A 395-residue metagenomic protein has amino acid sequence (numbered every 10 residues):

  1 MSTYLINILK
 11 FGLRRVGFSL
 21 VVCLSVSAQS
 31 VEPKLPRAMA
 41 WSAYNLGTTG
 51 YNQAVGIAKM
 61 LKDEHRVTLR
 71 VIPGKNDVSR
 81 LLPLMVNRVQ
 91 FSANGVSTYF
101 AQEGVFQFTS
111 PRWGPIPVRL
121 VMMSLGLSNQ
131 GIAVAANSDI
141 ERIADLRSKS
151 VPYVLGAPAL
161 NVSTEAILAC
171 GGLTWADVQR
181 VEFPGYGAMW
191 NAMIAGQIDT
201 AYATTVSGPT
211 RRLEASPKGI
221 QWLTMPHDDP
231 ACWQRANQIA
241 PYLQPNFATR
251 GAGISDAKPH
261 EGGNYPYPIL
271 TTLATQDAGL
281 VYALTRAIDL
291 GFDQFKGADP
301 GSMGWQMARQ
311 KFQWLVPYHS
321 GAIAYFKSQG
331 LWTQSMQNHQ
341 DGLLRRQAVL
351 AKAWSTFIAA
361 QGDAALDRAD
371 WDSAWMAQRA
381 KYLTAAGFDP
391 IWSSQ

Functional and structural regions predicted by a protein language model:
M1-G12: N-terminal secretory signal peptides that target proteins for export/translocation
G12-S25: Bacterial N-terminal signal peptides
A28-S30: Boundary at the C-terminal end of the N-terminal hydrophobic targeting segment
K34-E64, L69-R70, S128-A195, V206 (+2 more regions): Bilobed "Venus flytrap"/periplasmic-binding protein-like clamshell domains and structurally analogous long
P36, T205-K218, W222, G279-V281 (+1 more regions): An extracytoplasmic/periplasmic, membrane-proximal ligand-sensing/linker region
M85-M122: N-terminal segment of the mature folded domain
V96-T98, V105-R112, S128, S138 (+3 more regions): Pocket-lining segment of extracytoplasmic ligand-binding domains
S148-A166, Y242-Q306, Q310, W314-L315: Ligand-binding clefts/hinges and TM-proximal coupling segments of bilobed small-molecule sensing domains
